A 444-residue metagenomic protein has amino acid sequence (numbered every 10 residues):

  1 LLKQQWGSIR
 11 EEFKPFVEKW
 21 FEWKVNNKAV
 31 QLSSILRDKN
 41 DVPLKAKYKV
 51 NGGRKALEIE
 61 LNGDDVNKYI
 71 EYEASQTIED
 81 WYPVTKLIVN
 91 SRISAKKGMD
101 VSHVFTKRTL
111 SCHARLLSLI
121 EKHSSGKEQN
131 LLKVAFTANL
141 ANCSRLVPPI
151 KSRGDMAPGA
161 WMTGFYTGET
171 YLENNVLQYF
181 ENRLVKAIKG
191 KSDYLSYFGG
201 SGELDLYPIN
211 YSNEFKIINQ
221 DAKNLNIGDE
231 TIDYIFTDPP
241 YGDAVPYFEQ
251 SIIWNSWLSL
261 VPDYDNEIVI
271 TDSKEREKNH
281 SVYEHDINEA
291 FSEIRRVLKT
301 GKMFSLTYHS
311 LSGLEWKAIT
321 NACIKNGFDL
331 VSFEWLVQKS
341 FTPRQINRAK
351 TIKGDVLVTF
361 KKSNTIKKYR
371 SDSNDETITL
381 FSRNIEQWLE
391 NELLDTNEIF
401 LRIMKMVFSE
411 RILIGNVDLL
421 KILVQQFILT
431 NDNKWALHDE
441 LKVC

Functional and structural regions predicted by a protein language model:
L1-G228, Y247-R276, A290, E315 (+7 more regions): Nucleic-acid modification enzymes, centered on SAM-dependent nucleic-acid methyltransferases
C112, E128, E293-T300, F304 (+1 more regions): Conserved, well-ordered alpha-helix/loop/beta-strand core segments that scaffold catalytic motifs
H113, L132, A222, I227-Q250 (+3 more regions): Conserved proline-anchored active-site loop of SAM-dependent methyltransferases that bridges a beta-strand
N255-L258, E284-T300, N321, K325-N326: A short glycine-rich, Lys/Arg-flanked "PGG" loop and its adjoining helix->strand segment in the class I
K278-Y283, L306-E315: Acceptor-substrate binding/catalytic loop of class I
M303, N321-F333, L429: A SAM-dependent methyltransferase catalytic signature shared across enzymes that methylate proteins
R370-N374, I414-C444: Charged low-complexity interaction tracts in eukaryotic proteins
I385-E398: Short capping segments at the starts of secondary-structure elements
